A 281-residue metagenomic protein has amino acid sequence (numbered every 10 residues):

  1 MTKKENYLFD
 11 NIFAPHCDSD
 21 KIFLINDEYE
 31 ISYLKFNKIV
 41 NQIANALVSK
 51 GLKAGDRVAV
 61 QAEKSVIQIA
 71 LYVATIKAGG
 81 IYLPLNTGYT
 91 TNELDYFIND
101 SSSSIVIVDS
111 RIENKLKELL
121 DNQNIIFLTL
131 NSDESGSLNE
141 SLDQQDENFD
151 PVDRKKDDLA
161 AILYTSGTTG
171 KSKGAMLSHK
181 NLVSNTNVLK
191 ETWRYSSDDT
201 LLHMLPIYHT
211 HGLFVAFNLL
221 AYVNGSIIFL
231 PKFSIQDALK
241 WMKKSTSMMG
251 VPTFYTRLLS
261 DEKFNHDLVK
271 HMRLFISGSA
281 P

Functional and structural regions predicted by a protein language model:
D10-S32: AMP-dependent adenylate-forming
Y29, A44-N92: Conserved AMP-binding/adenylate-forming
S32-L34, A160-N187: Conserved AMP-binding A3 loop
T91, N122-E134, Y222-V223, L230-P281: Conserved adenylate-forming
F97-S101, V106: Gly/Ser/Thr-enriched flexible coils
E113-K156, D261: ANL superfamily adenylate-forming
Q145-Y164, K171, R194-T200: Conserved pre-ATP/AMP-binding loop-to-beta segment of ANL
V183-T200, T210-S247, D261-K263: Conserved AMP-binding/adenylation subdomain of ANL enzymes
